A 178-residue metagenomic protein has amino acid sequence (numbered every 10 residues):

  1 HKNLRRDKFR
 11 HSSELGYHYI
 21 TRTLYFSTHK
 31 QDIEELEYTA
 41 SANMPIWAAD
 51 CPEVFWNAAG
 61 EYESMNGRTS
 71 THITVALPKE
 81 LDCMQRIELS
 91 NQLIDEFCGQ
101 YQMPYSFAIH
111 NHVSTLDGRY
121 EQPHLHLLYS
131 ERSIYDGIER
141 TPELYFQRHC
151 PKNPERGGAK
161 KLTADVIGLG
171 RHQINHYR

Functional and structural regions predicted by a protein language model:
H1-R178: N-terminal nicking endonuclease/strand-transfer module with a His-rich metal-binding environment and a catalytic Tyr
